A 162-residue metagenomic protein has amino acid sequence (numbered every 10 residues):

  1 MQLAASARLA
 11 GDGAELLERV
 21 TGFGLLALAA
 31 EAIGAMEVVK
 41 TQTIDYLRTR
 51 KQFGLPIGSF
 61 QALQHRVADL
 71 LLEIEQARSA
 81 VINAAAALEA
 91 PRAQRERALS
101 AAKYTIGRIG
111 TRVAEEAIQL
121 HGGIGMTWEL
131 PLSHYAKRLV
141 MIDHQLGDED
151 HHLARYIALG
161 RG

Functional and structural regions predicted by a protein language model:
M1-G13, G162: Internal glycine-rich alpha/beta core junctions
R19-G162: Alpha-helical interface subdomain recognition
